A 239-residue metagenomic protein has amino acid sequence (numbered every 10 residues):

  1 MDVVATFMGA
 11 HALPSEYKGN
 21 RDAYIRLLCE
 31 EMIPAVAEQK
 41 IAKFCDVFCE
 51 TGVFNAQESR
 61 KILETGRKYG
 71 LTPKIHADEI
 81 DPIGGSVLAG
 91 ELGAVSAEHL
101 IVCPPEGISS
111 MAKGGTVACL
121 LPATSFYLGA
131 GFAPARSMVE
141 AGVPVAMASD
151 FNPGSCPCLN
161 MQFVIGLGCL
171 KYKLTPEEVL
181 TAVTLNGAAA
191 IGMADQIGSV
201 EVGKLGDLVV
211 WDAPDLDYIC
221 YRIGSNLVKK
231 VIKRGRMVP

Functional and structural regions predicted by a protein language model:
M1-G84: Metal-coordinating catalytic core of metallo-dependent amide/deamination hydrolases
A12-S15, V53-N55, Y127, G154-S155 (+1 more regions): Flexible loop/turn segments at secondary-structure boundaries
F44-V47, S96-H99, L208, K230: Well-ordered beta-strand positions
T72, P82-Q196, W211-D215, I223 (+1 more regions): Active-site-adjacent C-terminal substructures of enzyme catalytic domains
G203-G206: Loop/turn positions that initiate beta-strands
I219: Charged C-terminal helix
L227-P239: Short peripheral tails and domain-boundary helices/loops at the edges of structured domains
